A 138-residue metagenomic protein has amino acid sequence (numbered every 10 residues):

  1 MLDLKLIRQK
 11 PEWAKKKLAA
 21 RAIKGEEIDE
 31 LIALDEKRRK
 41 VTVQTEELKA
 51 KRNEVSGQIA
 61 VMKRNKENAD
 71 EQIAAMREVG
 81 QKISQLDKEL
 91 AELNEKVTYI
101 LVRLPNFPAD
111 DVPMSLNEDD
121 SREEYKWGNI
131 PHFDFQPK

Functional and structural regions predicted by a protein language model:
M1-P131: N-terminal alpha-helical targeting/anchoring segments
P131-K138: Short, intrinsically disordered, charge-balanced linker/junction segments flanking boundaries in proteins
